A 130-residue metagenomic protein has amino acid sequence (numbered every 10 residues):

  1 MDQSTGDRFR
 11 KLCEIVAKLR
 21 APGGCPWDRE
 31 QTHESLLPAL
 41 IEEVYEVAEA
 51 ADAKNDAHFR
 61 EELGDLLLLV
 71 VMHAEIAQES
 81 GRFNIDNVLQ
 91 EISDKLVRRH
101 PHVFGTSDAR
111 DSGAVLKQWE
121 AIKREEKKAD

Functional and structural regions predicted by a protein language model:
M1-E62, L68-D130: Flexible "arm" and connector segments at domain edges
